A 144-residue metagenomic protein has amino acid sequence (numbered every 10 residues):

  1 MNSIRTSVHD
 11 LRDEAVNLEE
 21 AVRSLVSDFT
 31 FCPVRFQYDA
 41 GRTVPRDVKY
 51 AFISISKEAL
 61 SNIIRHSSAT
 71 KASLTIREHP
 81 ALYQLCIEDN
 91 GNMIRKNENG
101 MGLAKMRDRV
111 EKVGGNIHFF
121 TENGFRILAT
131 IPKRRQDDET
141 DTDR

Functional and structural regions predicted by a protein language model:
S3-N17, D39: Flexible helix-coil linker/loop segments in the cytosolic histidine kinase module, especially at subdomain junctions
R12, I64-A72, R95, T121: A short, flexible helix-to-loop-to-beta junction within the catalytic ATP-binding CA
V16-A51, S56, L60, I64: Helix-loop-beta hinge of the Bergerat
C32-D39, Q84-C86, I117-F120: Conserved transmitter core of two-component histidine kinases
K71-A81, E88: Short beta-strand/loop element within the Bergerat-fold HATPase_c
K96-L128: ATP phosphate-binding glycine-rich loop and adjacent ATP-lid/helix-beta elements within ATP-binding kinase/ATPase
A129-R135: C-terminal beta-strand of the catalytic ATP-binding
R135-R144: C-terminal end segment of the histidine kinase catalytic
